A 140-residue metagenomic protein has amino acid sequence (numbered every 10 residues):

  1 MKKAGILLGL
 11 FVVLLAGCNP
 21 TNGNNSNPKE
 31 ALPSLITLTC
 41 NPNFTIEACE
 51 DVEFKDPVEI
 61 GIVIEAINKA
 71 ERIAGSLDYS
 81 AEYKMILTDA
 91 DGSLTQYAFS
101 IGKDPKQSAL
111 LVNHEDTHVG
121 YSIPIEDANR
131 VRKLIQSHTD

Functional and structural regions predicted by a protein language model:
M1-N19: Sec-dependent bacterial lipoprotein signal peptides
C18-D140: Function-determining sites in protein domains
